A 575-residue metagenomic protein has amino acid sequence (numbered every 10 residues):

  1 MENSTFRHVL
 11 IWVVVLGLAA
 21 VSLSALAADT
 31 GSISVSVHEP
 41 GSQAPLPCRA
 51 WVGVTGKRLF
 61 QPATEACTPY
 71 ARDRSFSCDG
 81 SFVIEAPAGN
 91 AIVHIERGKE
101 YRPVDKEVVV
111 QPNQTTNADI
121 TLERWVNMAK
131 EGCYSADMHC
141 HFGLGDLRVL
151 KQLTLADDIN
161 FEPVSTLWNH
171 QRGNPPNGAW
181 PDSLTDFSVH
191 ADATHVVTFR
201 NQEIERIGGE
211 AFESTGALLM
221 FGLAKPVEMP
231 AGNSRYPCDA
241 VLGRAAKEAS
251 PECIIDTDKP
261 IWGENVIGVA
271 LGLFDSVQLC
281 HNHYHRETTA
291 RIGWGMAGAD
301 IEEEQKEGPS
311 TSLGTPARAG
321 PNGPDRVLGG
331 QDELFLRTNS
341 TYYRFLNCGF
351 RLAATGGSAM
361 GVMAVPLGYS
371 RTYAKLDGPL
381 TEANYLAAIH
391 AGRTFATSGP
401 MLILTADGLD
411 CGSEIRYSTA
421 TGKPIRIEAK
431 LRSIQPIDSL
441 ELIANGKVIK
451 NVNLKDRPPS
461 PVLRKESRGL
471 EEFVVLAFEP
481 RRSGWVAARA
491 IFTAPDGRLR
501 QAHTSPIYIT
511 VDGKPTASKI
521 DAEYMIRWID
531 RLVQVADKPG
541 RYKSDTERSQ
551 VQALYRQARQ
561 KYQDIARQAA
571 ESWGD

Functional and structural regions predicted by a protein language model:
M1-H8: N-terminal secretory signal peptides that target proteins for export/translocation
V9-S22: Bacterial N-terminal signal peptides
A27-P40: A short, Gly/Thr-enriched small/hydrophobic beta-strand-prone motif that recurs across taxa
P40-R49, G53-K57, E65-C67, N90 (+5 more regions): C-terminal functional module detector
L59-F60, T64-A66, F76-S77, F82 (+9 more regions): Extended substrate/RNA-proximal surfaces in nucleic-acid metabolism proteins
R72-R74, D79-A86, P316, G320 (+1 more regions): Short, surface-exposed beta-strand/beta-hairpin micro-motifs centered on an aromatic residue
R74, A88-G98, T154: A short, solvent-exposed beta-strand micro-motif common in secreted/extracellular proteins
E131-A354, A364: Catalytic cores of extracellular degradative/oxidative enzymes
